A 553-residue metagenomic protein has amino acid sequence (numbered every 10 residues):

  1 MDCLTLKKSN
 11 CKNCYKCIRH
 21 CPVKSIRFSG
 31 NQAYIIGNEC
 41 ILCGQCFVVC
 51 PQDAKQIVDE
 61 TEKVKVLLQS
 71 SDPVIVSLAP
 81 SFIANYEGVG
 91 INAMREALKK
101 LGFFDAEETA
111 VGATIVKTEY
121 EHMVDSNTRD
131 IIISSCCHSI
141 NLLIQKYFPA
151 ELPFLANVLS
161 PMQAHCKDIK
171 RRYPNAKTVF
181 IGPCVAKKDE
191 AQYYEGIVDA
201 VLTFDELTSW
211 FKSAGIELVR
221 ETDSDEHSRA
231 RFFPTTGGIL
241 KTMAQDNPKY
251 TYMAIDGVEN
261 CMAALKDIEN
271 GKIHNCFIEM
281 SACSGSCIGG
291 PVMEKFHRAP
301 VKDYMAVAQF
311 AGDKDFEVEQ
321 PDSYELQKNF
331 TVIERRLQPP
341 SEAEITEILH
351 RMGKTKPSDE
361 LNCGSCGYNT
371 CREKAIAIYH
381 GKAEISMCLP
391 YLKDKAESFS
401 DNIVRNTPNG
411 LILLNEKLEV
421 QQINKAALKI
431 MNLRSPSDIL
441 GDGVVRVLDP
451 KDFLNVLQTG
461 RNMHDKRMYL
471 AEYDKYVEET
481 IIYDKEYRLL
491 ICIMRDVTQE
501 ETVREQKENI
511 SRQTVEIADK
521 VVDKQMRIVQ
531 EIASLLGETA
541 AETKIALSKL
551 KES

Functional and structural regions predicted by a protein language model:
C3-K8, K12-I36, I41, Q45-T61 (+2 more regions): Iron-sulfur cluster-binding cysteine motifs and their immediate structural context in ferredoxin-like electron-transfer
V58-R336, P340-L349, N369-I376: Iron-sulfur-associated redox domains of electron-transfer enzymes in respiratory and anaerobic energy metabolism
I385-N406, V503-I510, V521: Short, charged amphipathic alpha-helical "coupling" segments at sensory-output junctions in signaling proteins
K395-K429: Sensory modules in modular signal-transduction proteins
A427-I439: PAS/PAS-like sensory domain cap-loop motif
D449-Q499: PAS-family sensory/regulatory modules and their coupling/dimerization elements
Y483-I528: Sensory coupling linkers of modular signal transduction proteins
N509-S553: Signal-transducing coiled-coil/dimerization helices and immediately adjacent hinge/linker segments that couple sensory
